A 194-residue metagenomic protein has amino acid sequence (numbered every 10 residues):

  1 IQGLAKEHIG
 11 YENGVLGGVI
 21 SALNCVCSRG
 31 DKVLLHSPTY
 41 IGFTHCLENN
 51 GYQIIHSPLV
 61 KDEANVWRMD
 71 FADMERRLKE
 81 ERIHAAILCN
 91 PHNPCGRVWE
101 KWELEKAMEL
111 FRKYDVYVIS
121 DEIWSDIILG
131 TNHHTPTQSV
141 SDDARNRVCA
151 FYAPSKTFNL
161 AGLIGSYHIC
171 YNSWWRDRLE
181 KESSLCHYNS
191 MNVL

Functional and structural regions predicted by a protein language model:
I1-E109, D126-D143, C149: Conserved core of the PLP fold type I
N90, V118-I119: Residue-level marker for buried hydrophobic side chains located in beta-strands that build the well-ordered beta-sheet
E122: Walker B catalytic acidic pair
R147-L194: PLP-dependent aminotransferase class I/II
